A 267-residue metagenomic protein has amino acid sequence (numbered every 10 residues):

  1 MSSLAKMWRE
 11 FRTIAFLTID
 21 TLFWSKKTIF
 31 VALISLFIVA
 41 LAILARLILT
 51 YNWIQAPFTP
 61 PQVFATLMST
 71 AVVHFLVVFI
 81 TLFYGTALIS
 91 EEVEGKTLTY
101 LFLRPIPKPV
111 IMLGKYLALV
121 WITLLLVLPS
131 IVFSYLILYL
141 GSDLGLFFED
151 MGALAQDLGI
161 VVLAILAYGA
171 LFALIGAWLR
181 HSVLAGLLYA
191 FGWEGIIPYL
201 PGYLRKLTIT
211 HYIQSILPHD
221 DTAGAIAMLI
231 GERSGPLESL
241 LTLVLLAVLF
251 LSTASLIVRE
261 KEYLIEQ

Functional and structural regions predicted by a protein language model:
M1-A32: Aromatic- and glycine-rich beta-strand/loop motifs that create alpha-glucan
S3, A40-L88, M112-W178, P198 (+2 more regions): Secretory targeting signals
K26-L41, L119-S130, G186-T208: Hydrophobic alpha-helical membrane-insertion segments
A45-F64, W178, V183-E260: Terminal transmembrane helical anchor/hairpin motif
T81-G85, L98, F133, Y168-L171 (+4 more regions): Hydrophobic/aromatic residues in alpha-helical transmembrane segments
P109-M112, V258: Alpha-helix N-cap/helix-start motif at helix boundaries, enriched for small hydrophobics
E260-Q267: Short cytosolic juxtamembrane segments of multi-pass membrane proteins
